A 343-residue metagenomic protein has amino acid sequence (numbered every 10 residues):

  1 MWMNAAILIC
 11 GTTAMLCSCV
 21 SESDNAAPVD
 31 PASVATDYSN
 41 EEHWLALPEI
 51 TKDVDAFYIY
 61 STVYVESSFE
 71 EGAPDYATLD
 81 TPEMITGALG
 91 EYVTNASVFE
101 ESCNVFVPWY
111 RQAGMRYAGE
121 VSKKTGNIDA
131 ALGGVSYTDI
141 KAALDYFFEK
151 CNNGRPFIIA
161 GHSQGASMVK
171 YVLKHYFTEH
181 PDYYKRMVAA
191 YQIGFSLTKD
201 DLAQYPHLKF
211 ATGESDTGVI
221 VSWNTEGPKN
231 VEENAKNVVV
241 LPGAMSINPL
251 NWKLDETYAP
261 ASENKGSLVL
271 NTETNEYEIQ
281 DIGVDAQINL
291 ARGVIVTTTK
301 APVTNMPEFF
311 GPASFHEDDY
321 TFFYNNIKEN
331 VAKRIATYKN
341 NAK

Functional and structural regions predicted by a protein language model:
M1-A6: Bacterial N-terminal signal peptides that target proteins for export
L16-S18: C-terminal motif of bacterial Sec signal peptides marking the signal peptidase cleavage site
V20-E22: Bacterial signal peptide processing site
K52-V54, E101-V105, N153-P156, Y184-A189: Loop/turn elements at helix/coil->beta-strand transitions in domains of secreted/extracellular proteins
D53-S61: Short beta-strand element of the alpha/beta-hydrolase
Y60-R155, T299-T321, N325, E329-K343: Active-site catalytic motif of lipid deacylating hydrolases and related acyltransferases
S136-N153, H175-Y324, K328-K333, T337 (+1 more regions): Surface cap/lid and interfacial helix-loop subdomains adjacent to catalytic sites that gate substrate access
G161-G165, V169: Gly/Ala-rich beta-loop-alpha elbow adjacent to hydrolase catalytic centers
